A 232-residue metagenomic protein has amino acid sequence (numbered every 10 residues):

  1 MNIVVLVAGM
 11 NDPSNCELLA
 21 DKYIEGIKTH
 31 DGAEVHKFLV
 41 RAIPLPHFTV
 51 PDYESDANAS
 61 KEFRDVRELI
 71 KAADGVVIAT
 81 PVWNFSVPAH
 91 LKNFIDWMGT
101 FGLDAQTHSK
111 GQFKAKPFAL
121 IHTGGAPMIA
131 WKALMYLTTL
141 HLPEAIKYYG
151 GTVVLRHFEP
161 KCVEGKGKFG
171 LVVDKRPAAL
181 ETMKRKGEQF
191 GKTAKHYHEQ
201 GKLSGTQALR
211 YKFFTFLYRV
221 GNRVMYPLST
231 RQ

Functional and structural regions predicted by a protein language model:
M1-H108, V173, P177-Q232: N-terminal beta1-alpha1-beta2 submodule of the flavodoxin-like/Rossmannoid cofactor-binding fold
M10, G124-M128, V163: A short, flexible beta-alpha/helix-coil linker loop
E17, A130-L134, G170, D174: Short, solvent-exposed loop/turn segments at secondary-structure boundaries
H47-P51, K132-A133, G165-G170: Short aromatic-enriched loop/helix-cap "lid" or pocket-rim segments at secondary-structure transitions that line
T107-R156: Short, glycine-/small-residue-rich phosphate/pyrophosphate-handling segment
L155-P160, G165: Beta-strand-loop-alpha "switch" segments that mediate conformational coupling across diverse proteins
